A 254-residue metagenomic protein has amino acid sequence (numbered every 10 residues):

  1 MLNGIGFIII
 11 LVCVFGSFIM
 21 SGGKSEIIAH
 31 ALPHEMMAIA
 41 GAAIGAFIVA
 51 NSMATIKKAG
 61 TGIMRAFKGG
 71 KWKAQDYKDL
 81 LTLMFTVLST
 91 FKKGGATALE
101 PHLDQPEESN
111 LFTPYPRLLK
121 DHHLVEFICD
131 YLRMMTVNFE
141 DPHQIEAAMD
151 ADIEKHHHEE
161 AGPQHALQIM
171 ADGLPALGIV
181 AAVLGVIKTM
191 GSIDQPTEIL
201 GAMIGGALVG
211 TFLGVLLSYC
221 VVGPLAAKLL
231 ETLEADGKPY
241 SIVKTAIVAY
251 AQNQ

Functional and structural regions predicted by a protein language model:
L2, I19-A161, A235-Q254: Large intracellular
I5-I8, V12-I27, I145-A148, D152-L230: Helix-termination/interfacial motifs at the ends of transmembrane alpha-helices
